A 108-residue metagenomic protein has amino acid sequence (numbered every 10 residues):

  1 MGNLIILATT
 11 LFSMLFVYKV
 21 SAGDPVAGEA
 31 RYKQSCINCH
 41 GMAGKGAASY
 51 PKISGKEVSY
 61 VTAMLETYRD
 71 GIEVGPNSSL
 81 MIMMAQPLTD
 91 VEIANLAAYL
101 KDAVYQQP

Functional and structural regions predicted by a protein language model:
M1-A8: Bacterial N-terminal signal peptides that target proteins for export
L15-R31, M42, G46-P51, V104 (+1 more regions): Electrostatic cytochrome c docking/interface patches
V26-I37, S54, V58-A63: Sequence context surrounding c-type heme c attachment/ligation sites in exported
K33-M42, L96: The canonical Cys-X-X-Cys-His
S35, A43, M64, Y68-G75: A short secondary-structure junction motif
A47-S54, R69-V104, P108: Axial heme c-ligation environment in periplasmic c-type cytochrome domains
